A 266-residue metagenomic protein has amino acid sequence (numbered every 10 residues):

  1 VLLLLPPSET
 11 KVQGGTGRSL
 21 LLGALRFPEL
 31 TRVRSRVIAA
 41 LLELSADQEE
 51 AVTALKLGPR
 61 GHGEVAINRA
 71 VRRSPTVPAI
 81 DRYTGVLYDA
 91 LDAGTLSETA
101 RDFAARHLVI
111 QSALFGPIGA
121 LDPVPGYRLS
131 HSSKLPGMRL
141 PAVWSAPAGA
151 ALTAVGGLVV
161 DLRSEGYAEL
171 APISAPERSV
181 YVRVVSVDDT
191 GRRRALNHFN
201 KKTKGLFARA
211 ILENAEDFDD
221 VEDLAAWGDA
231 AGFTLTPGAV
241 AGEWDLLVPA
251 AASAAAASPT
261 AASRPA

Functional and structural regions predicted by a protein language model:
V1-H62: N-terminal "assembly arms/tails" that initiate or stabilize quaternary assembly in self-assembling proteins
T16, I67-A70, A90, S186 (+1 more regions): Generic signal for short, ordered secondary-structure residues within or immediately flanking folded domains
E29, V33, R72-I80, F103 (+2 more regions): Short, contiguous, pocket-lining structural segments that sit at or immediately flank catalytic/ligand-binding sites
A51-G126: A glycine-rich, hydrophobic loop/mini-helix early in the fold
A93-S253, P259, R264-A266: Internal, well-folded beta-alpha domain core
